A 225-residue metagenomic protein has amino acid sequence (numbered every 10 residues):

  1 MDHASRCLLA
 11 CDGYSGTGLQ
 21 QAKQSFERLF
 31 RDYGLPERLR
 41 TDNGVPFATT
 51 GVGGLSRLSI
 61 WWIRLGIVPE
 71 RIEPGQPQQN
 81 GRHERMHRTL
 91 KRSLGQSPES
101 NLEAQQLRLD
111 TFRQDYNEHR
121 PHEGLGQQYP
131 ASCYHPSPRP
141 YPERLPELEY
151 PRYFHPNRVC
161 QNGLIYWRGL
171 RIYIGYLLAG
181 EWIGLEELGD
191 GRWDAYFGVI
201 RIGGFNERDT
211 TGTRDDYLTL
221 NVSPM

Functional and structural regions predicted by a protein language model:
M1-D2, E187: Hydrophobic alpha-helical segments, especially N-terminal targeting/anchoring helices
H3-D115, G204-F205, D209: RNase H-like DDE/DDD metal-dependent nuclease/strand-transfer catalytic core used by mobile genetic elements
N117-M225: C-terminal, beta-rich DNA-binding module of retroviral/retroelements integrases
